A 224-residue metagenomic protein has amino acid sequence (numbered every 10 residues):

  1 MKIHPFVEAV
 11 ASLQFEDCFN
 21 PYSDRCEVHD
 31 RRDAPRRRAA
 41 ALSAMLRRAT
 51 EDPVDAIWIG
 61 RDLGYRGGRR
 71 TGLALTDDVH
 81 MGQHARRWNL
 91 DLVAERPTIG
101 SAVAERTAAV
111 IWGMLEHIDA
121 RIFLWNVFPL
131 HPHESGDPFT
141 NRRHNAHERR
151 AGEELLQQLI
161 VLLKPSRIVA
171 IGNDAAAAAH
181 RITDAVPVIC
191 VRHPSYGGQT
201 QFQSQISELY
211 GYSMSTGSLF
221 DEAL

Functional and structural regions predicted by a protein language model:
K2-R167, A175-I182, P187-I189, Y196 (+1 more regions): A polyanion-binding, active-site-adjacent surface
Y196-S207: Short, charged, surface-exposed secondary-structure boundary motifs
E208-G217: C-terminal alpha-helix
